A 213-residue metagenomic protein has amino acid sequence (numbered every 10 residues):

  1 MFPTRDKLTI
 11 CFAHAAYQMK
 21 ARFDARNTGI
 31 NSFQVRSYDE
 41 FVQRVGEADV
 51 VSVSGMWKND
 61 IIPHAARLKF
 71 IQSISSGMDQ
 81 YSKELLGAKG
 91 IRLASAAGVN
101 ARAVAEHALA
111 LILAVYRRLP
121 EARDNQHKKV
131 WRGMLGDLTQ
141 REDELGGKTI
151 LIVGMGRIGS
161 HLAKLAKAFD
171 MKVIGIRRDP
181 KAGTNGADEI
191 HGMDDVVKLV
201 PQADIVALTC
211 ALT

Functional and structural regions predicted by a protein language model:
M1-A94, P201: An N-terminal-biased, well-structured beta-alpha scaffold segment characteristic of Rossmann-like dinucleotide-binding
F12-A16, S75, V99, A168 (+1 more regions): Short coil/turn segments
I30-S37, V51-G55, K128-D137, N185-M193: Short gly/ser/thr-rich secondary-structure transition/capping motifs
V42-R44, Q80-E84, A103-H107, T184-D188 (+1 more regions): Short, charged, surface-exposed secondary-structure boundary motifs
I74-S75, R92-R102, R177, D194: Short beta->alpha connector loops at strand-helix junctions that form conserved, small/polar/Pro-enriched
I91, A97-T149: Phosphate-binding beta-alpha-beta segment of Rossmann-like dinucleotide-binding domains, i.e., the NAD(P)
L138-T213: Rossmann-like dinucleotide/phosphate-binding beta-alpha-beta segment
